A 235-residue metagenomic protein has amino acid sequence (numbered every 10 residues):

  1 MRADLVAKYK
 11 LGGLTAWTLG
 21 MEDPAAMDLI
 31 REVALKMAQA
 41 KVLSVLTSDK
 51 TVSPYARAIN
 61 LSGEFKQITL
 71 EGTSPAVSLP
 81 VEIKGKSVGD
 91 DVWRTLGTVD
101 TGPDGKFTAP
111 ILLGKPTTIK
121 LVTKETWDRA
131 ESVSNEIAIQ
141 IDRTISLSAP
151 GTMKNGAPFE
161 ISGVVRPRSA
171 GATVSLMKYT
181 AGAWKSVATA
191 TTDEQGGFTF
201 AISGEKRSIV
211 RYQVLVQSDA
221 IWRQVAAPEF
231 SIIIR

Functional and structural regions predicted by a protein language model:
M1-L46, A56-E64, E82: Secreted glycan hydrolases and related glycan-binding modules that recognize and/or cleave
M37-R235: Low-complexity, Ser/Thr/Pro-rich intrinsically disordered linker/stalk segments at domain junctions
